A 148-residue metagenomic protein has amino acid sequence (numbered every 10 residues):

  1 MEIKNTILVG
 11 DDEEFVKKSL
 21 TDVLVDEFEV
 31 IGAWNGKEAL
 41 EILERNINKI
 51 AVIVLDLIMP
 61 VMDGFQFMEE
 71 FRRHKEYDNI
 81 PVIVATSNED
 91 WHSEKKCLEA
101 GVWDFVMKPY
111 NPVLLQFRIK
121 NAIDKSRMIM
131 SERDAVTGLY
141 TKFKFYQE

Functional and structural regions predicted by a protein language model:
E2-N5, E13-G32: Two-component/phosphorelay signaling modules centered on CheY-like receiver
F15, H92, P109-I119: C-terminal output helix
I47-V54: Active-site beta3 strand of CheY-like receiver
M59-M62: Receiver (REC) domain active-site loop signature in two-component systems and cognate sites in sensor histidine kinases
I129-E148: Conserved nucleotide-binding and Mg2+-coordinating catalytic segments in signaling enzymes
